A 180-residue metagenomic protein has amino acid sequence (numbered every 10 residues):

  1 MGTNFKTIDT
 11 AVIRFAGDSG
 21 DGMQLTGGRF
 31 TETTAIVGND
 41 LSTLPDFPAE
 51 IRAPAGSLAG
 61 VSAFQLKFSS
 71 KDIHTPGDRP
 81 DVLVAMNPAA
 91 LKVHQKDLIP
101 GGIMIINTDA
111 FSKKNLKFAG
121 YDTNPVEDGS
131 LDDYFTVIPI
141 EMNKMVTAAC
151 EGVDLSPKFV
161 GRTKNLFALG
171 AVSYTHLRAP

Functional and structural regions predicted by a protein language model:
M1-R178: Active-site cofactor/cluster-binding pocket
